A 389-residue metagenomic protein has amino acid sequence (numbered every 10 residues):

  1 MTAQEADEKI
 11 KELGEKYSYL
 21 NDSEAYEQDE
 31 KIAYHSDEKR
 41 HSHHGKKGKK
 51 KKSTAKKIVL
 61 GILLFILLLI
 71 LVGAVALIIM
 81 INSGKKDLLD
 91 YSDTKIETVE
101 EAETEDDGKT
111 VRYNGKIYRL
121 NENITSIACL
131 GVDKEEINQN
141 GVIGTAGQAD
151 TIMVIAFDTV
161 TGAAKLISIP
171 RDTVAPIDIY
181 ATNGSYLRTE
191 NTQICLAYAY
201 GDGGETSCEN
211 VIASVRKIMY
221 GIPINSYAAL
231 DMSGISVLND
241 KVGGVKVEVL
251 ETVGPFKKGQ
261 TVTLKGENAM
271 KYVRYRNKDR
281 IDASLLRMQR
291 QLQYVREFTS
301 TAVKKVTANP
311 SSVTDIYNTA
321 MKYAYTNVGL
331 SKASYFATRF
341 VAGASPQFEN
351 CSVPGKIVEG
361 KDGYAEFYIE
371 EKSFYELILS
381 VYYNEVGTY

Functional and structural regions predicted by a protein language model:
T2-H41, G45-K52, L64, I70-Y389: Non-catalytic, solvent-exposed segments at the cell envelope interface
K57-G61: Short, hydrophobic alpha-helical membrane anchors of single-pass surface/secreted proteins
